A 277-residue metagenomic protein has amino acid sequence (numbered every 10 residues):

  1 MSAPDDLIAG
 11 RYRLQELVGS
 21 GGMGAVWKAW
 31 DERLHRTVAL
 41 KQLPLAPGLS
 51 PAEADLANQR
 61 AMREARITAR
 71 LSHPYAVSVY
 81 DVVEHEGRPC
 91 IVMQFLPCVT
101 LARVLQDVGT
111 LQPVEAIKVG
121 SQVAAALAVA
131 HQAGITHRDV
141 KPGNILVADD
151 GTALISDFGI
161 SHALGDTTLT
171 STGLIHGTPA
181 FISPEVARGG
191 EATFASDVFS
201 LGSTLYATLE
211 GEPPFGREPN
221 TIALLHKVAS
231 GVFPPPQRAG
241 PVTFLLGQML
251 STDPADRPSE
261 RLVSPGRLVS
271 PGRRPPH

Functional and structural regions predicted by a protein language model:
L14-G22, V26: Protein kinase glycine-rich loop
P44-R70: AlphaC helix of the eukaryotic protein kinase fold
V82: Activation-segment/catalytic-loop signature of the eukaryotic protein kinase fold
E86-T100, V104: Conserved short submotifs of the Hanks-type protein kinase catalytic core that shape the nucleotide-binding pocket
V119-G120: Activation segment signature within eukaryotic-like protein kinase domains
V123-I135: Protein kinase catalytic-loop region centered on the HRD/HxD motif
D197: Conserved catalytic-loop aspartate of Hanks-type protein kinases
